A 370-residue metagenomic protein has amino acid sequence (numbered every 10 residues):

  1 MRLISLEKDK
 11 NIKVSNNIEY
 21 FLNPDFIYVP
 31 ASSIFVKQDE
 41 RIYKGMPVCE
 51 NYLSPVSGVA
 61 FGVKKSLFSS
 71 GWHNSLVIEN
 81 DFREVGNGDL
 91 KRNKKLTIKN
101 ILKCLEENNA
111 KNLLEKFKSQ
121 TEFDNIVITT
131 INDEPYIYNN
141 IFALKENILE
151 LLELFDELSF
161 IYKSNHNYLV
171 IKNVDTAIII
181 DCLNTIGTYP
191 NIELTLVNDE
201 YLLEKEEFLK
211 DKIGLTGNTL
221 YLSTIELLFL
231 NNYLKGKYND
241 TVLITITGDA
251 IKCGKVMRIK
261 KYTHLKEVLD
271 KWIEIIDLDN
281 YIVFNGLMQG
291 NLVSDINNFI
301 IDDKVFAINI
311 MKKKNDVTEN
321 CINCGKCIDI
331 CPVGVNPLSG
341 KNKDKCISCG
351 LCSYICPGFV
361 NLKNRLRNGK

Functional and structural regions predicted by a protein language model:
M1-K37, P47-E50: N-terminal, Lys/Arg-enriched amphipathic/low-complexity engagement segments that precede the first folded domain
N23-S33, K37, N309-G325, G334-S348: Ferredoxin-like iron-sulfur electron-transfer modules
V29-A31, I42-G45, L53-G62: Generic structural motif
S33-I42, L67-F68: Acidic, glycine-anchored pre-beta loop/turn
R41-Y52, K326-G340, L351-G369: Iron-sulfur cluster-binding cysteine motifs and their immediate structural context in ferredoxin-like electron-transfer
F82-N109, E134-Y138, E319, D344-K370: Flanking helices and flexible, charged tails adjoining ferredoxin-like Fe-S electron-transfer domains in multi-subunit
S164-L265, W272-I276: Hydrophobic alpha-helical positions that pack around
K172-V174, A250-K252, D279-F299: Short acidic beta-strand-loop surface patches of small beta-rich interaction domains
